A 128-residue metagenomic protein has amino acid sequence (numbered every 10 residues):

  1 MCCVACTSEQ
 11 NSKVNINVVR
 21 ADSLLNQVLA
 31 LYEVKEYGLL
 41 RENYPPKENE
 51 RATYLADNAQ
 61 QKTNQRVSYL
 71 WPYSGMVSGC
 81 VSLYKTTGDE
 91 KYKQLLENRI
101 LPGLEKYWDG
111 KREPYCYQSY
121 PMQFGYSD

Functional and structural regions predicted by a protein language model:
M1-V14: Bacterial Sec-dependent N-terminal signal peptides
N11-M122: Low-complexity, Ser/Thr/Pro/Gly-enriched N-terminal "stalk/linker" regions
G125-D128: Aromatic-lined, polymer-binding surfaces characteristic of secreted/periplasmic polysaccharide-degrading enzymes
